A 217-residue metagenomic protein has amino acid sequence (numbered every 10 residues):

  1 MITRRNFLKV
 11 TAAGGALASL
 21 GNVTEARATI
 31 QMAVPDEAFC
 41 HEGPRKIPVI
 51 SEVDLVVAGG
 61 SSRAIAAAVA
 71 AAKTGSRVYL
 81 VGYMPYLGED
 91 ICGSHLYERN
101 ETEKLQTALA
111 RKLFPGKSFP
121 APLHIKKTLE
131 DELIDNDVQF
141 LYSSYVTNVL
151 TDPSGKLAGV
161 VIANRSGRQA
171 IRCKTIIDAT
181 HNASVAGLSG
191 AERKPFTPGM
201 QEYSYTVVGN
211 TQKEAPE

Functional and structural regions predicted by a protein language model:
M1-I2: Secretory targeting signals
N6-A28: N-terminal export signals
V10, P44, A70, S76-R77 (+5 more regions): Conserved N-terminal/central alpha/beta ligand/cofactor-binding core
E37-E52: A short, basic/flexible loop-to-alpha-helix module at the beginning of a structural domain
I50-S61: Beta1/beta-strand and adjacent pyrophosphate-binding region of the FAD-binding site in flavoprotein oxidoreductases
A64: N-terminal Rossmann-fold NAD(P) dinucleotide-binding loop
G167-T175: Core beta-strand elements of the Rossmann-like FAD/NAD(P) dinucleotide-binding domain in flavoenzyme oxidoreductases
D178-E217: Glycine-rich loop(s) and the adjacent beta-strand/alpha-helix scaffold that form part
